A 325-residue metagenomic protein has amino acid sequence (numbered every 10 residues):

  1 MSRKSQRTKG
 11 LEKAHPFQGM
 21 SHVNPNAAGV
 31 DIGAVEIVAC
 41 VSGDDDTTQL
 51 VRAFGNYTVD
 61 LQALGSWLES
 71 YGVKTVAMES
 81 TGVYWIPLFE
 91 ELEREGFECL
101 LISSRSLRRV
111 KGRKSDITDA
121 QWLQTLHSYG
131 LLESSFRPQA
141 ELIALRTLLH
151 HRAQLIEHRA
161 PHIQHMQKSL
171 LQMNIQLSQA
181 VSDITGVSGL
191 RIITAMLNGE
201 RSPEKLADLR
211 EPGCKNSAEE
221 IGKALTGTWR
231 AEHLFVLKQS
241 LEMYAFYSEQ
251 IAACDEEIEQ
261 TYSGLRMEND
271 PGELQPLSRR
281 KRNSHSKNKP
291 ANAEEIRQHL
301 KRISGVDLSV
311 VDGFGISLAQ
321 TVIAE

Functional and structural regions predicted by a protein language model:
M1-E325: A detector of single, family-specific signature residues that are central to catalytic or substrate-handling motifs
